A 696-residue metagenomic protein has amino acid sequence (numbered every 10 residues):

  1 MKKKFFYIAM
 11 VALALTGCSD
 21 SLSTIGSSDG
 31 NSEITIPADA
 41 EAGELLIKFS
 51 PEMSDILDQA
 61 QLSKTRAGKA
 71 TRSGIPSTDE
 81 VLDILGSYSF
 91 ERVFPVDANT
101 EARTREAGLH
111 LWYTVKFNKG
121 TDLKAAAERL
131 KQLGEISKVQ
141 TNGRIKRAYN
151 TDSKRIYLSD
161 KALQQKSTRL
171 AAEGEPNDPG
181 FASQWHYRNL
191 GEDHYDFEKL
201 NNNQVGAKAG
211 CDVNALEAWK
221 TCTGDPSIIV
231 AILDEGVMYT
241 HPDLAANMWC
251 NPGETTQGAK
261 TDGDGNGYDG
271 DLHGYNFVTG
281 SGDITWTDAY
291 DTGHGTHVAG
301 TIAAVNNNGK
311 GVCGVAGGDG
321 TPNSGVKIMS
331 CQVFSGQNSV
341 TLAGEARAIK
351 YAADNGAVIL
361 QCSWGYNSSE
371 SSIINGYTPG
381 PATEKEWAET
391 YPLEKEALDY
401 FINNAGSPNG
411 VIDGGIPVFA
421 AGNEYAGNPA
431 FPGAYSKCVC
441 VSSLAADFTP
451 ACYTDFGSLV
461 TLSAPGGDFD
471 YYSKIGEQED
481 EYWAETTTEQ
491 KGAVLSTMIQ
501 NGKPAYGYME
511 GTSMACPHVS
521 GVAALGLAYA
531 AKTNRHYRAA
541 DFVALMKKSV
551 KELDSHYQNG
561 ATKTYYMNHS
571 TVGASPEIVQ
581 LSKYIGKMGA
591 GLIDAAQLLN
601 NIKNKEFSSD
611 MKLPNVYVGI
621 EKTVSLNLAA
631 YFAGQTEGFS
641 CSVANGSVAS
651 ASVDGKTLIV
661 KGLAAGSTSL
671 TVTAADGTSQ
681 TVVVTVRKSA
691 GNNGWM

Functional and structural regions predicted by a protein language model:
F5-L13: Sec-dependent N-terminal signal peptides
L15-G17: C-terminal motif of bacterial Sec signal peptides marking the signal peptidase cleavage site
S19-D196, W219, K350: Primarily auto-inhibitory N-terminal propeptides
I47, F90, V115, I136-V139 (+9 more regions): Generic structural signal for small/hydrophobic residues in well-ordered secondary structure, especially within
I156-G336, V340, G344-P392, G406-D413 (+2 more regions): Active-site core segment of subtilase-fold serine proteases
A357-W364, G414, A528-T623, N693-M696: C-terminal subdomain of the subtilisin-like protease fold in secreted/lumenal serine endopeptidases
A430-A528: Extracellular S/T/G-rich loop segment that most often corresponds to the catalytic His/Ser-adjacent loop
K603-M696: Extracytoplasmic soluble-region selector
